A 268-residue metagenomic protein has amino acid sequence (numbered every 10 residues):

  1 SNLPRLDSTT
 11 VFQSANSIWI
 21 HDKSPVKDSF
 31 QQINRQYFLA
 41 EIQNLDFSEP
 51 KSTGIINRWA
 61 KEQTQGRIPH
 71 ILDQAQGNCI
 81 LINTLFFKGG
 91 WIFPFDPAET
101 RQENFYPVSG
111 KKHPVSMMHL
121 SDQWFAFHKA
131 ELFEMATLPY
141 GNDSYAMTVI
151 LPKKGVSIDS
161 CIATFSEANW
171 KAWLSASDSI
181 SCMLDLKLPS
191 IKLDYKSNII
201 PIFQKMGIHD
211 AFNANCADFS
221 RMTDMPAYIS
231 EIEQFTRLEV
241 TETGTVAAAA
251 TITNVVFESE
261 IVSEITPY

Functional and structural regions predicted by a protein language model:
N2-S160, S175-V262: Non-catalytic, conformational "gating/processing" segments within enzyme and secreted inhibitor domains
T266: Long, His/Glu/Asp-enriched segments that create or flank divalent metal/ion-associated functional microenvironments
